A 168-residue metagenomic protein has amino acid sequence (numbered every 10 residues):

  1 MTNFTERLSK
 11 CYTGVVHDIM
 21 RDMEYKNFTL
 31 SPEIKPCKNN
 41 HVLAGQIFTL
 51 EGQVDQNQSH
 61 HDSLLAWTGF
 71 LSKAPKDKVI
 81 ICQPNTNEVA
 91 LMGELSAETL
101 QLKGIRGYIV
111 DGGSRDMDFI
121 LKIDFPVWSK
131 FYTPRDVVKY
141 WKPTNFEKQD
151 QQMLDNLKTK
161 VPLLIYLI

Functional and structural regions predicted by a protein language model:
M1-A66, F70: Intrinsically disordered, low-complexity regions enriched in acidic/Ser/Thr/Pro/Gln residues
F28-P32, G52, I81-Q83, Y108-G112 (+1 more regions): General beta-strand structural signal in soluble alpha/beta enzymes
A44-G45, P75-K78, K103-R106, K122-F125 (+2 more regions): Short coil/turn connectors at secondary-structure junctions
L65, E94-A97, T144: Charged helix-capping and loop-helix junction motifs
F70-A97, Q101-V110: Extracellular/luminal Protease-associated
Q101-Y140: Ligand/cofactor pocket segment of small-molecule handling proteins
Y132-I168: Acidic, glycine-rich flexible loop/linker segments
